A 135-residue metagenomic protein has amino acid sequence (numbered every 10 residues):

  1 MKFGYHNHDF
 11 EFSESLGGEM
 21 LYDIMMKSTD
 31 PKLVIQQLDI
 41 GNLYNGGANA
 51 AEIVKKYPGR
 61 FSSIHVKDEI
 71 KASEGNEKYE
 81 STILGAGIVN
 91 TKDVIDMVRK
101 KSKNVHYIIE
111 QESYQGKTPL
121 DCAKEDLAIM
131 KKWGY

Functional and structural regions predicted by a protein language model:
K2-E14, L21-Y22: Conserved anion-binding
L16-L38, N42-Y135: Histidine-acidic metal/acid-base catalytic patches
